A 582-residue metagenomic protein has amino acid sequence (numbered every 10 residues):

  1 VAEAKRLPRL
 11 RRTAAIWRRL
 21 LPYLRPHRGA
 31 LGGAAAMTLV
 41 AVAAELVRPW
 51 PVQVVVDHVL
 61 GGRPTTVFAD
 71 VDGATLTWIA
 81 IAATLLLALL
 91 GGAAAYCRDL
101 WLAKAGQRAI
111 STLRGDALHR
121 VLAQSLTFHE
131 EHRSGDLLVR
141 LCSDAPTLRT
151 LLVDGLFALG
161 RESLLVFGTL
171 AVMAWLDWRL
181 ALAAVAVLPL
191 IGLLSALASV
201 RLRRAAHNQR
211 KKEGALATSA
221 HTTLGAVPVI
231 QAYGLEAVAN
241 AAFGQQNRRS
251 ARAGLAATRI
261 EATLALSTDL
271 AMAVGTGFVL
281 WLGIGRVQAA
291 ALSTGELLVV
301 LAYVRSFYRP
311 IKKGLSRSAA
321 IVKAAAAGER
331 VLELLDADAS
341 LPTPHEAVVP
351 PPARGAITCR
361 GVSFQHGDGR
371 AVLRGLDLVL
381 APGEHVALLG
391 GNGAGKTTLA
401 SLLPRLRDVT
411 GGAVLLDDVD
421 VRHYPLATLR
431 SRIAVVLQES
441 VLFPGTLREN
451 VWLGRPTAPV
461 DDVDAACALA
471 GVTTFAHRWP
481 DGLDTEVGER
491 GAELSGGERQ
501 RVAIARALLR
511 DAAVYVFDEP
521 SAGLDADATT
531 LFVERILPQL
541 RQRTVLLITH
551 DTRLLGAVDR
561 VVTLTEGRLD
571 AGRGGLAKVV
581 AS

Functional and structural regions predicted by a protein language model:
A2-P8, Q107, G115-V139, S143-A145 (+5 more regions): Short intracellular "coupling" helices and adjacent cytoplasmic loop segments at the cytosolic face of multi-pass
T13-R28, L137: A short amphipathic helical element positioned immediately N-terminal to and/or at the very start of a transmembrane
L21, R25-R28, L126-T127, S143-L152 (+9 more regions): An intracellular "coupling" helix at the cytosolic face of ABC transporter transmembrane type-1 domains
P26, A30-A43, D154-N208, W281-L292 (+1 more regions): Transmembrane helices of ABC transporter permease
L31-A94, A174-R179, G277, Q288-T294: Transmembrane helix-loop-helix hairpins at lipid-water interfaces of multipass membrane proteins, especially the type-1
A80, T84-G91, A95, L188-S195 (+3 more regions): Hydrophobic alpha-helical segments in the permease module
L235, R259, S306-L334: Cytosolic ends of transmembrane helices, especially the final helix of ABC transmembrane type-1 domains
P350-S582: ABC-type nucleotide-binding domain
